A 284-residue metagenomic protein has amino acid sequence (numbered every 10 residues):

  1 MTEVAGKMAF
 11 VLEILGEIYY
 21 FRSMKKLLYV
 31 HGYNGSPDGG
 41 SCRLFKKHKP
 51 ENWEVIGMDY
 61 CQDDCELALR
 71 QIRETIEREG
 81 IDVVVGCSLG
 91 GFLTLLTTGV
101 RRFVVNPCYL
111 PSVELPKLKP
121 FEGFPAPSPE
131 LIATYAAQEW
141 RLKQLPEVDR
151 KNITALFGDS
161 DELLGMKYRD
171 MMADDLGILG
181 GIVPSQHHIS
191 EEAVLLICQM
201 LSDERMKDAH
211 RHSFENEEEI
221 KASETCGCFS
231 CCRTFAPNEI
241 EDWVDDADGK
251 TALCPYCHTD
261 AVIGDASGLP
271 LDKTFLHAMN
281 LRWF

Functional and structural regions predicted by a protein language model:
K25-E79: Active-site catalytic motif of lipid deacylating hydrolases and related acyltransferases
V85-T94: Gly/Ala-rich beta-loop-alpha elbow adjacent to hydrolase catalytic centers
R101-E204: The alpha/beta-hydrolase serine catalytic core
S223-C228, T251: Residues immediately within or flanking Cys/His clusters that coordinate Zn2+ in small zinc-binding modules
C228-C231, C254-C257: Short cysteine-rich clusters marking metal-coordination/redox-active sites
P237-E241, I263-G264: Short, non-ligating residues that shape and space the ligands of small metal-coordination modules and catalytic
E241-T251, L269-P270: Short linker/helix segments within small regulatory modules
